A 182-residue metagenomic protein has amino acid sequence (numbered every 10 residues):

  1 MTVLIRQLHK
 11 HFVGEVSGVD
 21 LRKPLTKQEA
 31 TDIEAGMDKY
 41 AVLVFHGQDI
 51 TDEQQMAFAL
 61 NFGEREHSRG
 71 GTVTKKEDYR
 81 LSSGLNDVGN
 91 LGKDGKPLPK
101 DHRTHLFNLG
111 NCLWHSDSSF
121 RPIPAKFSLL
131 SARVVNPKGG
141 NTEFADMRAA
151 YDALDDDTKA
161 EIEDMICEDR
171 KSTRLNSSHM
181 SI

Functional and structural regions predicted by a protein language model:
T2-R174: Fe(II)/2-oxoglutarate oxygenase catalytic core
L175-I182: Single conserved hydrophobic/aromatic residue that forms the stacking wall/gate of nucleotide- or nucleobase-binding
